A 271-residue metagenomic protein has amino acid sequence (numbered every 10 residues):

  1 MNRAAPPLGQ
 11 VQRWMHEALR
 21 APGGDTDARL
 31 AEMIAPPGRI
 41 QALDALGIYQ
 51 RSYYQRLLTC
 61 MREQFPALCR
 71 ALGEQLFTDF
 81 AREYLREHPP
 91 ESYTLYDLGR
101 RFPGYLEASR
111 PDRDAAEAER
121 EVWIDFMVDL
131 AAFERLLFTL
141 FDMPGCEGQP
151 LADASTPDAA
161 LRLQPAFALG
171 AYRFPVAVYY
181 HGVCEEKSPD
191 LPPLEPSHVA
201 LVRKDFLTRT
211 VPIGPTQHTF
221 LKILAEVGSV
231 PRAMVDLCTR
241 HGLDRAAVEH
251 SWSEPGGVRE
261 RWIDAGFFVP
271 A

Functional and structural regions predicted by a protein language model:
M1-D153, F206, V211-A271: Long, charge-rich, low-complexity alpha-helical segments
Q55-R56, T156, E186-S188: Intrinsically disordered, low-complexity segments enriched in polar/charged residues with Gly/Pro, especially when
D129-L130, D158-R162, D190-P192, E260: A general structural signal for short secondary-structure junctions and capping/turn motifs
G145-L163, F167: Amphipathic alpha-helical interface segments
R162-E226: Low-complexity, glycine/alanine/valine/leucine- and proline-rich hydrophobic stretches
